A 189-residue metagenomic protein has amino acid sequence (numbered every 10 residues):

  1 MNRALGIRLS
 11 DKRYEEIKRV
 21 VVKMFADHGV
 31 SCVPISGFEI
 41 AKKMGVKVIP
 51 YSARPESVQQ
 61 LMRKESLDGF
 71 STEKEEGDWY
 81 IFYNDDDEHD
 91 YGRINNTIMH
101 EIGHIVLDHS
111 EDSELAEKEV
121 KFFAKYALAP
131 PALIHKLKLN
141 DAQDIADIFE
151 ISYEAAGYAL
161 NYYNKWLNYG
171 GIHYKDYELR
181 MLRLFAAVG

Functional and structural regions predicted by a protein language model:
M1-G189: Active-site hotspot residues in diverse enzymes, especially metal/ion-binding acidic/histidine motifs
